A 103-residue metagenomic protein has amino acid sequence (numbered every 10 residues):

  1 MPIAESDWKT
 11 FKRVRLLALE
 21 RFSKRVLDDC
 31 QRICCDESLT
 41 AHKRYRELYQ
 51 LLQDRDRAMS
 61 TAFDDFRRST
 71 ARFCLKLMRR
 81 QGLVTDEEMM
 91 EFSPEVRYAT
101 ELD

Functional and structural regions predicted by a protein language model:
M1-D103: Acidic, Ser/Pro/Thr-rich low-complexity regulatory regions and the short amphipathic helical interaction modules they
